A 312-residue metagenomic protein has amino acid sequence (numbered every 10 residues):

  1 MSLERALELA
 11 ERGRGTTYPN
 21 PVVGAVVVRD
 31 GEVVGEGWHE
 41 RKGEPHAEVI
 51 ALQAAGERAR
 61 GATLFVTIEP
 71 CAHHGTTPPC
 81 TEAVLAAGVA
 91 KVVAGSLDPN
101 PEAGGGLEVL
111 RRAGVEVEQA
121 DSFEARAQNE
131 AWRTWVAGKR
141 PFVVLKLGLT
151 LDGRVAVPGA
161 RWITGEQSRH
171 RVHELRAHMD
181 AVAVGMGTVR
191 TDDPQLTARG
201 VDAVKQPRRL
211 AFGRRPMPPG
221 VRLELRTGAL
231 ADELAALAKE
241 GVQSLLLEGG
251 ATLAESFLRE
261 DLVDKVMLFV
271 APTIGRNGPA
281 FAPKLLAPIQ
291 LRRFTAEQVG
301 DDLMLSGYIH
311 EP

Functional and structural regions predicted by a protein language model:
M1-S2, G88: Small beta-barrel nucleic-acid-binding modules, principally OB-folds
S2-P21, E36, A54, T76 (+2 more regions): Enzymes that bind and transform nitrogen-containing heteroaromatic metabolites
G24: Helix-turn-helix
V27-E124, R208, S256-L258: Zn2+-dependent cytidine deaminase-like catalytic core
S122-Q128, V189: Short, surface-exposed recognition loops or helix-turn segments adjacent to catalytic cores
N129-R140: Flexible, polar/acidic helix-loop-strand segments at domain edges
